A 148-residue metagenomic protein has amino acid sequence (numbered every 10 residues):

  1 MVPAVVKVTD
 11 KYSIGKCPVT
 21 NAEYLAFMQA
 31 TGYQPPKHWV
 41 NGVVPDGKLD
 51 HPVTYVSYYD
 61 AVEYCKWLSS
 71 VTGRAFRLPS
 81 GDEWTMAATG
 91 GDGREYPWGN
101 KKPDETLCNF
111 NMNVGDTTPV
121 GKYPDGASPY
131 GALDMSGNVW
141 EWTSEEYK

Functional and structural regions predicted by a protein language model:
M1-H38, V56-Y59, S136-G137: A short glycine-rich, aromatic-capped structural motif
Q34, V40-K148: Functional-site microenvironments in short loops/helix caps that host divalent-cation chemistry
